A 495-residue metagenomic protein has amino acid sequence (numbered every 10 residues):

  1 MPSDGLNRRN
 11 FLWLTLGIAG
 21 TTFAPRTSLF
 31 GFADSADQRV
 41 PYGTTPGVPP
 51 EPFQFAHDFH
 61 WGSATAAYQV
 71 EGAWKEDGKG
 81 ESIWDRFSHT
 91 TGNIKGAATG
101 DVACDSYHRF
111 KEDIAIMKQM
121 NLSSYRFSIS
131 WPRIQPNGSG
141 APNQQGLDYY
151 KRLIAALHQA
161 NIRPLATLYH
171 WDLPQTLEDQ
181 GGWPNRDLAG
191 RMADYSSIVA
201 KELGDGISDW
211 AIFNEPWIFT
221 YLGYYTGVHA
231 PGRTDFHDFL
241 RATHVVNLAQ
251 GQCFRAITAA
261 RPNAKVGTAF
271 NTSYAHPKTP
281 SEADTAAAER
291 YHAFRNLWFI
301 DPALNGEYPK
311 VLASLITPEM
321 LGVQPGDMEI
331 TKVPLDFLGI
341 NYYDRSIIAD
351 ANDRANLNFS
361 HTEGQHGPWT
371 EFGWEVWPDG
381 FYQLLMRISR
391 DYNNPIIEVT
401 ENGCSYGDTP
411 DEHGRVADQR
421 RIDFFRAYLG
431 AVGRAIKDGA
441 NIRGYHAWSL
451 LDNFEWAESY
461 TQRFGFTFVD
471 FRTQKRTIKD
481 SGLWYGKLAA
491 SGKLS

Functional and structural regions predicted by a protein language model:
P2-D4, N10-A33: N-terminal export signals
D4-G5, W374: A structural signal for short, well-ordered beta-strand elements
N7, A56, S106, F110-D113 (+1 more regions): Short N-terminal amphipathic alpha-helix/helix-capping patch enriched in small hydrophobics with frequent Ser/Thr
D34-S35, Y485: Extracytoplasmic glycan-interaction modules
V40-T91, N137-G138, L147-S495: Active-site region of glycoside hydrolase catalytic domains
G72-Y150: Active-site-adjacent substrate/metal-binding segments within catalytic domains of carbohydrate-active enzymes
